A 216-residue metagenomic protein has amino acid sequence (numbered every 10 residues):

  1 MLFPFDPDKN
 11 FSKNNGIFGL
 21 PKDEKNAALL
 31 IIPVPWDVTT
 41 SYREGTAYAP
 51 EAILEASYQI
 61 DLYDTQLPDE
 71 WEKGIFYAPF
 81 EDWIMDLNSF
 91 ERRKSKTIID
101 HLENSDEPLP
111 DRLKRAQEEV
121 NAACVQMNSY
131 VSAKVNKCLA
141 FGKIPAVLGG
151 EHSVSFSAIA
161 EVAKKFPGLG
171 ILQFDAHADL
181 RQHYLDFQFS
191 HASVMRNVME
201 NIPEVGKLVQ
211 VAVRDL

Functional and structural regions predicted by a protein language model:
L2-L216: Conserved alpha-helical scaffold segments that buttress catalytic/binding sites
